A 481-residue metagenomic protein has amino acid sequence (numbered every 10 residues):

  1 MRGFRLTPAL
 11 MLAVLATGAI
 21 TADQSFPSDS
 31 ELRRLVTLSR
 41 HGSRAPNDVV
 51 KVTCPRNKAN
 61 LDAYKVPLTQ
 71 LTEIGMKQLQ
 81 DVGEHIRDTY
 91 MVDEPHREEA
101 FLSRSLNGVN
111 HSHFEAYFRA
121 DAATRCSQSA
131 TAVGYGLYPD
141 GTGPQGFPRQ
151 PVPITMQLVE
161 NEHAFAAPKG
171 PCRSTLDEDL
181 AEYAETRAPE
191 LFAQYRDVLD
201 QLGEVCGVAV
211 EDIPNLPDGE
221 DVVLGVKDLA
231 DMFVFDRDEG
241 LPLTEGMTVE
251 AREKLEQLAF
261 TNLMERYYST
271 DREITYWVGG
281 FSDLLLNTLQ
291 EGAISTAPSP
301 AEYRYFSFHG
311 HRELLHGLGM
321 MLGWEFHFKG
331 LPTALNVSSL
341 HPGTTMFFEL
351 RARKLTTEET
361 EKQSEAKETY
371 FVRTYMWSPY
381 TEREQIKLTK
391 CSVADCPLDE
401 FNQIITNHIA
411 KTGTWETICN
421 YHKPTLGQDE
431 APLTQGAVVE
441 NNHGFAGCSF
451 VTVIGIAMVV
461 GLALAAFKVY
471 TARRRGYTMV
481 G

Functional and structural regions predicted by a protein language model:
M1-F4, P342: Residues that act as N-cap/strand-start positions at coil-to-secondary-structure junctions
F4-A22: Cleavable N-terminal signal peptides of Sec/SRP-targeted secreted and luminal proteins
D23-Y117, D121-F306, G310-A472, Y477-G481: Signature for phosphate-centric chemistry
